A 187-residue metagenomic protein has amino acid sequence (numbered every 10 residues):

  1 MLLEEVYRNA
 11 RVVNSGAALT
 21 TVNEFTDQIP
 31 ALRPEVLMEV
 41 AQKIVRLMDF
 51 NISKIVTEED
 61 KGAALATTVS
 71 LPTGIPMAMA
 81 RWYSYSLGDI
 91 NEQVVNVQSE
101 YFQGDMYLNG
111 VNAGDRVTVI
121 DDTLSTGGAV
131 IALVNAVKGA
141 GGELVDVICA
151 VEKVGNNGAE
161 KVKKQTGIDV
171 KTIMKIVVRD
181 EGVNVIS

Functional and structural regions predicted by a protein language model:
M1-I52: Active-site-facing substrate-recognition patch
L2-V6, N135-S187: PRPP-dependent phosphoribosyltransferase catalytic core
N51-E59: Short glycine-rich phosphate-binding loop at a beta-alpha junction
S53-K54, R116-T118: Structural motif
E59-A64, E152-K153: Gly/Ser/Thr-rich loops at beta-strand to alpha-helix junctions that form or flank small-molecule/cofactor-binding
A64-T73: Short Gly/Thr/Asp-enriched flexible loops that form oxyanion-binding sites at enzyme active sites
G74-V117: Short, glycine/charge-rich flexible loops or terminal/linker lids adjacent to PRPP-binding catalytic cores
G127: Conserved G/P- and acidic residue-centered "switch" motifs that form tight phosphate/ATP-binding loops in soluble
